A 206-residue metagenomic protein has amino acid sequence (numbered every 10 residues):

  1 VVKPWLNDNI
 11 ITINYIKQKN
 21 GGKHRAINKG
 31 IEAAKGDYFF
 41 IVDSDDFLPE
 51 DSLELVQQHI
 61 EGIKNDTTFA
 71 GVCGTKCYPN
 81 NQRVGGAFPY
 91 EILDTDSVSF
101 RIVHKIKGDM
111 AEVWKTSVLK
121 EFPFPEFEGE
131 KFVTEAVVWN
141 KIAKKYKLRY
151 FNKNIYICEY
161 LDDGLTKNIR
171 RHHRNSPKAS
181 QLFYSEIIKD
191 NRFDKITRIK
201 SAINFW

Functional and structural regions predicted by a protein language model:
V1-I16, E61: Acidic donor-binding segment of Leloir-type glycosyltransferases
Q18-A34: Glycine-rich, basic loop-to-helix element that forms the pyrophosphate-binding segment of sugar-nucleotide handling
F39: Short aromatic/hydrophobic "clamp" motif used to bind/position activated sugar donors
D43-F47: The conserved acidic donor/metal-binding loop of glycosyltransferases
D51-G86: Conserved donor NDP-sugar-binding/catalytic core segment of glycosyltransferases
Q82-K167: Conserved nucleotide-sugar donor-binding catalytic segment
N154, C158, N168-F193: Catalytic core of nucleotide-sugar-dependent glycosyltransferases
